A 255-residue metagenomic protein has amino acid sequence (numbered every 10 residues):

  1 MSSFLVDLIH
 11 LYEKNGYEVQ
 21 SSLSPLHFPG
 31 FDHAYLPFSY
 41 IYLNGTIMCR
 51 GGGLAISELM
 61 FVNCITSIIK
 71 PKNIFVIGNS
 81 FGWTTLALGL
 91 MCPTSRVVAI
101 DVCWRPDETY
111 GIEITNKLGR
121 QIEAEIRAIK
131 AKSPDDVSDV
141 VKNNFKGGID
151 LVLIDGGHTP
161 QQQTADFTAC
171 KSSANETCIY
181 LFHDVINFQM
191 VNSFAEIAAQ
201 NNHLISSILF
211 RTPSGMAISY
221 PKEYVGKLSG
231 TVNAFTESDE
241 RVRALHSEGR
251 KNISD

Functional and structural regions predicted by a protein language model:
M1-P29: N-terminal auxiliary segments of SAM/dcSAM-dependent transferases
V6-Y12, Y42-N44, I205, S229 (+1 more regions): Compositionally biased amphipathic helical and low-complexity segments enriched in hydrophobic
G16, S21, S39, A87-L88 (+1 more regions): Short, isolated positions within intrinsically disordered regulatory regions of eukaryotic proteins
P25-L54, C64-S67: Class I SAM-dependent transferase core
M48-G53, L59-D255: S-adenosylmethionine/decaboxylated-SAM
